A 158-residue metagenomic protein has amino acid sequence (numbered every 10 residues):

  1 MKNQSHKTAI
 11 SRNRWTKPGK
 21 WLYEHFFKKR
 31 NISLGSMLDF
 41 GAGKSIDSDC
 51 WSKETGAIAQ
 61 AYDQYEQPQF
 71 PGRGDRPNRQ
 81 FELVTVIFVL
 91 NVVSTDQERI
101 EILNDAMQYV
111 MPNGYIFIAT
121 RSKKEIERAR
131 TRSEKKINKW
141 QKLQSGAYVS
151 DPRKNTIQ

Functional and structural regions predicted by a protein language model:
M1-P77, Y115-Q158: Class I (Rossmann-like) S-adenosyl-L-methionine-dependent methyltransferase catalytic domain, capturing the SAM-binding
E66, L90, A106: Catalytic toxin/effector domains delivered as secreted proteins or via bacterial secretion systems
T85-F88: A conserved beta-strand element that flanks and buttresses the S-adenosyl-L-methionine
L90, I102, S122: Flexible, active-site-proximal loop/turn residues at the rims of small-molecule/cofactor binding pockets and catalytic
N91-T95: A short His-aromatic
Q97-E98, R130: Short amphipathic alpha-helical segments
I100-Y115: A short glycine-rich, Lys/Arg-flanked "PGG" loop and its adjoining helix->strand segment in the class I
